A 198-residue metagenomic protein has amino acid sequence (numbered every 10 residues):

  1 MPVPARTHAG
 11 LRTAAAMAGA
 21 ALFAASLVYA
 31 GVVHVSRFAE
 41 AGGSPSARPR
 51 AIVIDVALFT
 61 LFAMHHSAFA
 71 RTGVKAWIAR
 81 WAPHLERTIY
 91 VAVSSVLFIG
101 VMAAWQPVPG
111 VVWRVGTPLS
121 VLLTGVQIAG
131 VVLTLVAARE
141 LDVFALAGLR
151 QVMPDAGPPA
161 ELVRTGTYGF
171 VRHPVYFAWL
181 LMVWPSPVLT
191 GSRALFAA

Functional and structural regions predicted by a protein language model:
M1-V3: Short, intrinsically disordered terminal tails adjacent to the first/last structured region
A5, R48-I54, G157-P158, Y176: Short amphipathic alpha-helical segments, especially helix-boundary/capping motifs
H8-A25, G31-V96: Alpha-helical transmembrane segments in multi-pass membrane proteins
R12-V28, D55-F59, A63, L122-A129 (+1 more regions): Alpha-helical bilayer-embedded segments of polytopic membrane proteins, i.e., transmembrane/intramembrane helices
L27-V33, F62, F98-W105, T134-A138 (+1 more regions): Structural signal for membrane-spanning alpha-helices in multi-pass inner-membrane proteins, emphasizing helix cores
H34-A39, A104-G110: Juxtamembrane "helix-exit" motif on the non-cytosolic side of transmembrane helices
R71-E86, P107-A197: Cytosolic-biased juxtamembrane loops and peripheral soluble domains of multi-pass membrane proteins
